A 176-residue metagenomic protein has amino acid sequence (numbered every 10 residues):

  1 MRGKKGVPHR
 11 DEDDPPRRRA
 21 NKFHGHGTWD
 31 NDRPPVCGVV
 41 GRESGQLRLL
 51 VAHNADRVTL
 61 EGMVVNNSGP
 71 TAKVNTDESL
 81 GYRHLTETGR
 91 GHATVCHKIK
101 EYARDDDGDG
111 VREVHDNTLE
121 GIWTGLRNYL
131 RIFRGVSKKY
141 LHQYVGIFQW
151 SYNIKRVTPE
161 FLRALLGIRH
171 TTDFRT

Functional and structural regions predicted by a protein language model:
M1-T176: Residue-level recognition of single "structural anchor" positions that define or cap local secondary structure
